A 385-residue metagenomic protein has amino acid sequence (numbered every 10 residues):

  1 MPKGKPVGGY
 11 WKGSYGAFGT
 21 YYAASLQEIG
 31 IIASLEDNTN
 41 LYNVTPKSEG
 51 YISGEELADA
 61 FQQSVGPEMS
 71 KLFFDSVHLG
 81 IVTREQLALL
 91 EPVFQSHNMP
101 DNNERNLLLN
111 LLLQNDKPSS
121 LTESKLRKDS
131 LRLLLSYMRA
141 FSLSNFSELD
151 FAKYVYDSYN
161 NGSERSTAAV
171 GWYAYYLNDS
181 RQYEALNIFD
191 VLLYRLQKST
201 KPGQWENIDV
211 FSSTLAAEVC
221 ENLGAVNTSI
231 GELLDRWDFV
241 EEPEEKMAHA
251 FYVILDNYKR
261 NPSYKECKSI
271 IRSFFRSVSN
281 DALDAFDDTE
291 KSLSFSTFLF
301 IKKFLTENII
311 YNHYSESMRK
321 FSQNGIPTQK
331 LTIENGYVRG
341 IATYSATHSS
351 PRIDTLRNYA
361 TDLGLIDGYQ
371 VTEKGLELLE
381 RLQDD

Functional and structural regions predicted by a protein language model:
M1-D385: Non-catalytic recognition/regulatory regions in large multidomain proteins
